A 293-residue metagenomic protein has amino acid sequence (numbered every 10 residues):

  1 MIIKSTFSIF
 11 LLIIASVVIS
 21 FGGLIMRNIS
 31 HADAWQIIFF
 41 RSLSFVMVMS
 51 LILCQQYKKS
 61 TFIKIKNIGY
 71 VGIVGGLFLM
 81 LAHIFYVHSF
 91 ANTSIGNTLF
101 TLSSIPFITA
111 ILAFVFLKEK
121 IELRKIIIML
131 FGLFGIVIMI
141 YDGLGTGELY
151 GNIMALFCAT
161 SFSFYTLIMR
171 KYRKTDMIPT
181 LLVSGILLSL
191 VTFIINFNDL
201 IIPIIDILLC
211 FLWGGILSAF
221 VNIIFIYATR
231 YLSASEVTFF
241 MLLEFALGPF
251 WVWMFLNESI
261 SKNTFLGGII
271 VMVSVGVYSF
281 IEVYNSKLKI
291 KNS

Functional and structural regions predicted by a protein language model:
M1-F39, L77, L144-K171, L190: Glycine-/small-residue-enriched transmembrane alpha-helix faces in small-molecule transporters and effluxers
I2, F10, S42, Y141 (+1 more regions): C-terminal-most transmembrane helix of multi-pass membrane proteins
S20, G76, M80-I84, P106-I111 (+6 more regions): Hydrophobic/small/kink-forming positions within alpha-helical transmembrane segments of polytopic membrane proteins
H31-L81, I108-T109, S161-Y165, L182-F197 (+1 more regions): Transmembrane alpha-helices of multi-pass small-molecule transport proteins
M49, L53, I121-Y141, T160 (+2 more regions): Hydrophobic transmembrane alpha-helices of multi-pass small-molecule transport proteins
C54-G96, I138, G214-L232: Specific transmembrane alpha-helical segments of multi-pass solute transporters/efflux pumps, especially DMT/EamA
H88, I105-I127, A246-L266: C-terminal transmembrane-helix exit sites in multi-pass transporters
T98-S104, M169-L187, S218-M254: Helix-helix packing/entry segments at the starts of transmembrane helices
